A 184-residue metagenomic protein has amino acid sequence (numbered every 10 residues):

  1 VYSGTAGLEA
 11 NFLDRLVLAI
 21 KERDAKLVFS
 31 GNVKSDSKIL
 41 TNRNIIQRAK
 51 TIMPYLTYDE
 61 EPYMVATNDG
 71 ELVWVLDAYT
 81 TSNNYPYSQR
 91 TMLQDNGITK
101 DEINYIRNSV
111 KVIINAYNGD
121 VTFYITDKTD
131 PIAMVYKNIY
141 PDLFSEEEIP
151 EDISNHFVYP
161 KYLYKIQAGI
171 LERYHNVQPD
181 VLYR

Functional and structural regions predicted by a protein language model:
V1-R184: Soluble extracytoplasmic regions of secretory-pathway and membrane proteins
